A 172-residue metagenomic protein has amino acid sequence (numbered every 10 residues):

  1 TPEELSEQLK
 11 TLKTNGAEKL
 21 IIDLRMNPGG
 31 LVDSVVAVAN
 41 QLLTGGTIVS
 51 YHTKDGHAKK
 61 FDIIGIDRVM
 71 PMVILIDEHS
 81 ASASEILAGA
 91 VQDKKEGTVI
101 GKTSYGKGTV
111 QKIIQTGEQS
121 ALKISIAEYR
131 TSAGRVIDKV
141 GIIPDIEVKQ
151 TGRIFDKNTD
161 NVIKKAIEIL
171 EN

Functional and structural regions predicted by a protein language model:
T1-E18, D138-K157, N161-E168: C-terminal, low-ordered peptide segments at domain boundaries
T1-K107, Q111-I114: Cleft-lining beta-strand/loop regions that shape enzyme active-site pockets
L24, I76, I126-E128, Q150: Flexible glycine-/small-residue-rich
E118, K123-A127: Short acidic, Pro/Gly- and aromatic-enriched capping/linker segments at domain boundaries
T131: Short, acidic, Ser/Thr-enriched surface-loop or helix-capping motifs
L170-N172: Short, solvent-exposed mixed-charge patches
